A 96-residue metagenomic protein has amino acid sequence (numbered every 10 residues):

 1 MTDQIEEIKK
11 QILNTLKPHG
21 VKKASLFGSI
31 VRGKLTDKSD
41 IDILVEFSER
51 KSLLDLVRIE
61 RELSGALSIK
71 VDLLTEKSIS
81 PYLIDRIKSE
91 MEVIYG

Functional and structural regions predicted by a protein language model:
M1-K23, V31-T36, S48-G96: Catalytic core of pol beta-like nucleotidyltransferases
L26: Conserved histidines in hydrophobic membrane contexts and catalytic metal-binding motifs
S39-I41: Change "...and in nucleic-acid phosphodiester-cleaving endonucleases..." to "...and in nucleic-acid processing enzymes
L44-E46: Short hydrophobic/aromatic beta-strand micro-patches that form the beta-sheet surface supporting nucleotide- or nucleic
